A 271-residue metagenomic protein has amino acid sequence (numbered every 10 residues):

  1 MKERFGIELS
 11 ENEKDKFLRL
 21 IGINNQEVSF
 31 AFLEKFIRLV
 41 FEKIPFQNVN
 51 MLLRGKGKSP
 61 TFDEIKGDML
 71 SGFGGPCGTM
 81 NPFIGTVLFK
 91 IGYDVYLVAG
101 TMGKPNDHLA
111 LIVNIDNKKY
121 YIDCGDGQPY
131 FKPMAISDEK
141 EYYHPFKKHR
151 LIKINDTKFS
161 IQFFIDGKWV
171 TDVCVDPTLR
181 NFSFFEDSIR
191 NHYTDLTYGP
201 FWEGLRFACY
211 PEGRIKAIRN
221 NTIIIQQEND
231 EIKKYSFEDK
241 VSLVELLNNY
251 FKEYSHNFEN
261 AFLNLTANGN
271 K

Functional and structural regions predicted by a protein language model:
K2-K16, L20, I44-P45, G103-D107 (+1 more regions): His-Asp-centered catalytic microenvironments across diverse enzyme cores, prominently the transglutaminase-like
R4-G72: Secondary-structure boundary elements
E13, F83-I84, S242: Short Gly/charged-rich anion-binding patches and loops
F32, P76-M80, D239, L243: Short amphipathic alpha-helical segments
G55-I115: Active-site neighborhood of thiol-dependent amide/isopeptide-bond enzymes
R219-K271: Extended, charged low-complexity segments that frequently continue into or abut oligomerization scaffolds
